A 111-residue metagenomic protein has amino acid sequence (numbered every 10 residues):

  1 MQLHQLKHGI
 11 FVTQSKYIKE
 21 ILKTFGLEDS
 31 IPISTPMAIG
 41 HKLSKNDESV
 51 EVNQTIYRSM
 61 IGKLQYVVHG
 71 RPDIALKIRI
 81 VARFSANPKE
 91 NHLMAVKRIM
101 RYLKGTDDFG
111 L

Functional and structural regions predicted by a protein language model:
M1-L111: Long, low-complexity, charge-biased intrinsically disordered regions
